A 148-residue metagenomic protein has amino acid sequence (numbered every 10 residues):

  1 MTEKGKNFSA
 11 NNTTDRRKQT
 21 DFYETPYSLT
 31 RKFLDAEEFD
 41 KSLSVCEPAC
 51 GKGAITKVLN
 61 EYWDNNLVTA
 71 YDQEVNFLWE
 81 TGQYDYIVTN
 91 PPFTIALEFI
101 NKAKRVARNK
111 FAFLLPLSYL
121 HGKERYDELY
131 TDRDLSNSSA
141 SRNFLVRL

Functional and structural regions predicted by a protein language model:
M1-L148: Class I S-adenosyl-L-methionine-dependent methyltransferase catalytic core
